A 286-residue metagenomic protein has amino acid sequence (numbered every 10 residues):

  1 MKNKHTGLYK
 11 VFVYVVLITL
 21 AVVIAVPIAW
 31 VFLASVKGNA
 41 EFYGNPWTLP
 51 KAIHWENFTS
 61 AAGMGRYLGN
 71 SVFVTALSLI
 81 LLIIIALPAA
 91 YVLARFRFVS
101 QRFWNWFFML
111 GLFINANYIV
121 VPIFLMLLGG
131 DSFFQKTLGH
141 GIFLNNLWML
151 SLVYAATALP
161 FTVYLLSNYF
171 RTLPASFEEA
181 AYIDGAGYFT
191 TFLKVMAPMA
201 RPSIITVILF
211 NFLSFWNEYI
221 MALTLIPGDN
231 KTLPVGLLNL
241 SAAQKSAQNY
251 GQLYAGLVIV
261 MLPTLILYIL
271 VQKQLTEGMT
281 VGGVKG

Functional and structural regions predicted by a protein language model:
M1-G286: A hydrophobic, multi-pass inner-membrane permease signature
